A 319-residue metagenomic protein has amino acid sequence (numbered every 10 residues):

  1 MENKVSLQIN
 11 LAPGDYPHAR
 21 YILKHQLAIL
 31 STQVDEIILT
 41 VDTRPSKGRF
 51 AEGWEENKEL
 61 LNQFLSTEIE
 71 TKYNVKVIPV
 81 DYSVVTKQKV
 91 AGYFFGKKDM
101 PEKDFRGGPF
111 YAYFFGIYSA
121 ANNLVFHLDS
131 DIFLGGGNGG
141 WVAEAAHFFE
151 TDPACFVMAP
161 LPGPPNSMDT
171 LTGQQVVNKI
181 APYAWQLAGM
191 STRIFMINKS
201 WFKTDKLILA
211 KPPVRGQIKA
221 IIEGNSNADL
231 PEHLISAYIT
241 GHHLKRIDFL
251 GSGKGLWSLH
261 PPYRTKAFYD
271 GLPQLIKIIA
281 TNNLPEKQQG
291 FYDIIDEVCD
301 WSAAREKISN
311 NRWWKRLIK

Functional and structural regions predicted by a protein language model:
M1-T32, E36-P45: N-proximal low-complexity "stem/linker" segments adjacent to membrane-targeting elements
E2, A120-N123: Active-site acidic short loop of glycosyltransferases
Y16-Q26, E52-L65, R106-F114, G139-H147 (+2 more regions): Well-ordered, non-membrane alpha-helical segments in soluble/globular domains
D42-A121: Active-site-proximal specificity loops/subdomain of glycosyltransferases
I78-V84, P160-P164, K245-L256: Acidic carboxylate-rich catalytic motifs and surrounding loops in phosphoryl-/glycosyl-chemistry enzymes
I117, F133-A220, A228: Conserved catalytic core of nucleotide-sugar-dependent glycosyltransferases
N122-F133: Short beta-strand-to-loop acidic/aromatic patch adjacent to the donor-nucleotide binding site
I194, K206-K319: C-terminal catalytic/acceptor-binding lobe
